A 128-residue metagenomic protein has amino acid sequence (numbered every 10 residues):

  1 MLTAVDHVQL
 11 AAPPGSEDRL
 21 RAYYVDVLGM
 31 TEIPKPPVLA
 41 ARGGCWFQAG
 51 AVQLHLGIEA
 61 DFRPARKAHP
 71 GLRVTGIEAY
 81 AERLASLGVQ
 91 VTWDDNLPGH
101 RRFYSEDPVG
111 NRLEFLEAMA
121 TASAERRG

Functional and structural regions predicted by a protein language model:
M1-R21, A68-P70, S123-G128: N-terminal beta-strand motif that seeds the catalytic metal site of vicinal oxygen chelate
M1-T3, L87-G128: Vicinal oxygen chelate
T3-A4, F62-K67, L97: Short glycine-enriched loop/turn motifs at secondary-structure junctions
L10-V52: Core segments of cupin and vicinal oxygen chelate
D18-A22, D26, E78-S86, Q90: Replace "anionic and nucleotidyl ligands
L39-G43, P64, L97-R101: Short acidic/glycine-enriched loop/turn segments that link adjacent beta-strands
V52-L54, N111: Short acidic/polar mixed-charge low-complexity motifs
R66-L84: Mid-chain, well-packed structural core segment of small domains
